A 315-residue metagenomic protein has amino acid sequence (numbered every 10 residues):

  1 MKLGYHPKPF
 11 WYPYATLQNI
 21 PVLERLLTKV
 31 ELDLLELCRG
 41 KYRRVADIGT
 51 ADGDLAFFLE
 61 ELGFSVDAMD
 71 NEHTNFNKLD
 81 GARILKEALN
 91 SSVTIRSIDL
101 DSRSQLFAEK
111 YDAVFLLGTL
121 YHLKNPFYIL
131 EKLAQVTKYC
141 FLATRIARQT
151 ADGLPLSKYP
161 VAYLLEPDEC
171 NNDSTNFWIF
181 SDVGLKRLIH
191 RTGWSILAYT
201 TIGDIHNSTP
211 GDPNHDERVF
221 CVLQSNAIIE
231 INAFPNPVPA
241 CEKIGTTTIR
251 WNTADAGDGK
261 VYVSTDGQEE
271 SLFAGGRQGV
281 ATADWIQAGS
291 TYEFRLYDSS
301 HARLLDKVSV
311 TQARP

Functional and structural regions predicted by a protein language model:
M1-K110, K158, I202, P210-V222: Conserved N-terminal segment of class I S-adenosyl-L-methionine
R39, A108, A134, T253-D255: Alpha-helix termination/capping residues and helix-transition junctions
R39-K41, A68-D70, F115, E169-N172 (+1 more regions): A short, structure-level motif marking secondary-structure boundaries and short turns
V66, K138-F141, G259: Hydrophobic beta-strand segments of well-ordered beta-sheets in folded domains
R103, F115-L116, K124-N226: S-adenosyl-L-methionine-dependent methyltransferase catalytic module, highlighting the catalytic core
T119: Hydrophobic adenine-recognition pocket in adenosine-nucleotide-binding enzymes
A227-P315: Extended, solvent-exposed regions of the mature portions of secreted/cell-surface glycoproteins
